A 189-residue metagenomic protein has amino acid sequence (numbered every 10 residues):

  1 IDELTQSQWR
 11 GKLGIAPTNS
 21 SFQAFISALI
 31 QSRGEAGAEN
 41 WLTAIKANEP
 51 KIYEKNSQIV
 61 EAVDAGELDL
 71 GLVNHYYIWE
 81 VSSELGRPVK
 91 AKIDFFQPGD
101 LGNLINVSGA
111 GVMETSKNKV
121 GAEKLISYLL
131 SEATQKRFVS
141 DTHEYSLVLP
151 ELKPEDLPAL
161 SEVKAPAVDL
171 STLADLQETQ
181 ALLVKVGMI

Functional and structural regions predicted by a protein language model:
I1-L68, L101: Extracytoplasmic ligand-binding site segments that recognize negatively charged/polar headgroups
Q6-R10, I30-G34, A47-P50, D64 (+6 more regions): Sec-exported extracytoplasmic/periplasmic mature domains
P17, H75-Y76, D141-T142: Short secondary-structure boundary segments
L42-K46, I52-Y53, P88-E114: Periplasmic-binding protein-like
I59-V60, L68, I78, A122 (+1 more regions): Short, hydrophobic alpha-helical packing/hinge segments within bilobed ligand-binding/sensory domains
D69-K90: A ligand-binding cleft/hinge motif common to bilobed small-molecule-binding domains
S108-A167: Mature extracytoplasmic/periplasmic domains
K153-I189: Extracellular/periplasmic bilobal clamshell ligand-binding domains
